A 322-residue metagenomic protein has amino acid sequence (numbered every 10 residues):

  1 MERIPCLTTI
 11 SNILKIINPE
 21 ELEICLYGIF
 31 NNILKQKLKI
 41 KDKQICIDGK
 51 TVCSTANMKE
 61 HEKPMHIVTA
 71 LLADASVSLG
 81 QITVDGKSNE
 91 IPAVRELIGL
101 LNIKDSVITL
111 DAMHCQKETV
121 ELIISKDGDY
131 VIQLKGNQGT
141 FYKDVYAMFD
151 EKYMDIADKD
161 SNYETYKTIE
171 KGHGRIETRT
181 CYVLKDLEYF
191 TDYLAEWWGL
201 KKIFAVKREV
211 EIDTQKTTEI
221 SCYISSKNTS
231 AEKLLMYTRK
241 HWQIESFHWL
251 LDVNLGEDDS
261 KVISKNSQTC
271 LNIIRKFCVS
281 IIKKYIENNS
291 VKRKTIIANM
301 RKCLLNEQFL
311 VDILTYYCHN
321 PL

Functional and structural regions predicted by a protein language model:
M1-M58: Active-site- or DNA-interface-adjacent structural scaffold in DNA-acting proteins
P19, G99, D150, M154 (+1 more regions): Generic secondary-structure signature for well-ordered alpha-helical cores
L26-G28, D42-Q44, D158-Y163, H248-N254 (+1 more regions): Short coil/turn segments at secondary-structure boundaries
I33-T109, C115-G128: Polybasic low-complexity intrinsically disordered regions
D129-L134: Short hydrophobic alpha-helical runs that function as membrane-insertion/retention elements
K135-R239: An anionic, glycine-rich sequence signature occurring as long contiguous blocks
I224, N228-V262: Short amphipathic alpha-helical "interface-anchor" segments enriched in bulky aromatics
L251-L322: A short, flexible helix-boundary coil/loop motif
